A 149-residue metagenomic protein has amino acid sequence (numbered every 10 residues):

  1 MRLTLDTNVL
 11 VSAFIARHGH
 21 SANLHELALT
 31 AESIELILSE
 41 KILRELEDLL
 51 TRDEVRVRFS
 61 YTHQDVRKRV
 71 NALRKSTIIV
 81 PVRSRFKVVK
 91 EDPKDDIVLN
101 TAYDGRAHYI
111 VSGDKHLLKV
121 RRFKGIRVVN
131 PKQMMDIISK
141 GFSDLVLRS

Functional and structural regions predicted by a protein language model:
M1-L38: Short, well-structured N-terminal submotif of metal-dependent ribonuclease cores
D6-T7, L38-S39, G113-D114, N130: A secondary-structure boundary/capping signal
L10, L43, V55, L117 (+1 more regions): A generic structural signal for short hydrophobic patches within well-formed alpha-helices
A13-F14, L49, R58, V120 (+1 more regions): Residues that scaffold the ATP/ADP-binding catalytic core of kinase and kinase-like folds
A28-R85: PIN-domain endoribonuclease scaffold, especially VapC-family toxins
K75-Y109: Active-site neighborhoods of divalent-metal-dependent phosphate/nucleic-acid chemistry enzymes
G105-Y109, K115-S149: Acidic, PIN/NYN-like endoribonuclease modules and their adjacent C-terminal/linker elements
